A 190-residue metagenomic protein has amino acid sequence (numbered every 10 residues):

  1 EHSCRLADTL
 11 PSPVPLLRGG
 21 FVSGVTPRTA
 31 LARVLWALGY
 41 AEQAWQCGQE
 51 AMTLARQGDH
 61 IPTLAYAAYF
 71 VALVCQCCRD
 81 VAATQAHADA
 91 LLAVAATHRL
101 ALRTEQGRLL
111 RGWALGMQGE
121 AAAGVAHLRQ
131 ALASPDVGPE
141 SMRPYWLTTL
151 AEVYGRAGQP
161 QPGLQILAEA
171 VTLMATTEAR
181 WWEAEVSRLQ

Functional and structural regions predicted by a protein language model:
E1-R5, R28-Q190: Helix-coil-helix junctions within alpha-helical repeat/solenoid scaffolds
C4-S12: Leucine-rich repeat
P11-V22: Acidic, Ser/Thr- and Gly/Pro-rich intrinsically disordered linkers and low-complexity segments that flank or connect
